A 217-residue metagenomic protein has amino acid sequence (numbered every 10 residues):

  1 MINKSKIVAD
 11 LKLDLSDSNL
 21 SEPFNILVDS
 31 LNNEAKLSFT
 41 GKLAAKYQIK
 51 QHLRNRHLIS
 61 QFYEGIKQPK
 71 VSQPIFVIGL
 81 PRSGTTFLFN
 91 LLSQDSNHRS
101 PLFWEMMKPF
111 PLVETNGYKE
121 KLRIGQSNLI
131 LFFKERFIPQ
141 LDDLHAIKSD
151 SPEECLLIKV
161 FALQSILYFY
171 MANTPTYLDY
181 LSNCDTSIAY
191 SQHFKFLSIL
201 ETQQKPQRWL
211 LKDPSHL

Functional and structural regions predicted by a protein language model:
M1-L11: Amphipathic, heptad-repeat alpha-helical segments
K12-N55: Charged, amphipathic alpha-helical linker segments immediately N-terminal to NTP-binding catalytic cores
T40-L80: Long amphipathic N-terminal alpha/beta scaffold segment
I75-V77, Q207-L211: Generic beta-sheet signal
V77-S96: Glycine-rich phosphate-binding P-loop
Q94-W104: Post-Walker A helix-loop "phosphate-sensing" segment adjacent to the P-loop in P-loop NTPases
M107-W209: PAPS-dependent sulfation machinery
D213-L217: ATP-dependent NMP and nucleoside kinases share a basic, alpha-helical "lid"
